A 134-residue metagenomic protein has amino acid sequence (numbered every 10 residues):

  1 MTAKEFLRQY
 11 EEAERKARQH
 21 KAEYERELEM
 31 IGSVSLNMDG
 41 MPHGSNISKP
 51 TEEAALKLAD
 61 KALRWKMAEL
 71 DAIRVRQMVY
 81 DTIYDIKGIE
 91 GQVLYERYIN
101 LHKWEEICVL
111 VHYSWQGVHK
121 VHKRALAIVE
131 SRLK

Functional and structural regions predicted by a protein language model:
M1-T82, E106, L133-K134: N-terminal interaction/assembly modules
I73, L94, G117-V121: Short alpha-helical segments used as structural interaction elements across diverse proteins
V75-M78, I86-E90, V121: N-terminal positioning helix adjacent to the helix-turn-helix/winged-helix DNA-binding module
D85-H102: Short amphipathic alpha helix immediately N-terminal
N100-G117: Helix-turn-helix DNA-binding module
S114, V118-R132: DNA major-groove recognition helices of helix-turn-helix
